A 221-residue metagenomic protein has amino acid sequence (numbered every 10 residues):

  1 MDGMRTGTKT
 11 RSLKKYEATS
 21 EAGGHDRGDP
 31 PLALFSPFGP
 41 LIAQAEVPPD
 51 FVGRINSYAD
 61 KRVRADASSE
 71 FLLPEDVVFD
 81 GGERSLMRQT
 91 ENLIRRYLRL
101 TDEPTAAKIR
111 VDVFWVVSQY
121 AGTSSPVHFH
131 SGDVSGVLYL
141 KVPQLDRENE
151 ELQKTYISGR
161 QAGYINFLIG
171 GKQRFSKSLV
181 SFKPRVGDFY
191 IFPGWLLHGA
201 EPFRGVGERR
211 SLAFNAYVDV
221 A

Functional and structural regions predicted by a protein language model:
R5-T105, V113-S125: Non-heme Fe(II)/2-oxoglutarate
Q44, S135-V137, S211-A213: Beta-strand secondary-structure signal
V113-I191, E208: Catalytic core of non-heme Fe(II) oxygenases with the double-stranded beta-helix
T123-S124, W195-G199: Histidine-centered metal-chelating micro-motifs
A200-S211: Ligand-binding loop in jelly-roll beta-barrel domains
N215-A221: Double-stranded beta-helix
